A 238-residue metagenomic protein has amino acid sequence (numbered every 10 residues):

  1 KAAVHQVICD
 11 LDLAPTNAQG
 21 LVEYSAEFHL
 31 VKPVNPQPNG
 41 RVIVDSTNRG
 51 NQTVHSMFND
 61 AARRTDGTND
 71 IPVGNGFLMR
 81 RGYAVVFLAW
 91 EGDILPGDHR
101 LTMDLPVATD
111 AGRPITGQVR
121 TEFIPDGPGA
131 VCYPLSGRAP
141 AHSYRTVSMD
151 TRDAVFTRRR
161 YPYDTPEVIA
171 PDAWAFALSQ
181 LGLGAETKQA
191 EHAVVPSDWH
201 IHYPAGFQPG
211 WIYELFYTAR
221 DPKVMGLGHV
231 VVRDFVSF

Functional and structural regions predicted by a protein language model:
K1-F238: C-terminal His-loop and adjacent cap/lid subdomain of alpha/beta-hydrolase
